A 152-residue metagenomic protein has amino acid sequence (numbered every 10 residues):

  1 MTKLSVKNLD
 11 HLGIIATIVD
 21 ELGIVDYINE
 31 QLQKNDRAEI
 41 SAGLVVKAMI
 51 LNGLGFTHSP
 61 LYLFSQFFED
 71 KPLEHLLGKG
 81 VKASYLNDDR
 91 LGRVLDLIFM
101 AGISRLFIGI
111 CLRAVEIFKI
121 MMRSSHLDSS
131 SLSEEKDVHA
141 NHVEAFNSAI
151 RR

Functional and structural regions predicted by a protein language model:
M1-V143: Dynamic "connector" segments at or just before major functional cores
A145-R152: Short, intrinsically disordered, charge-balanced linker/junction segments flanking boundaries in proteins
